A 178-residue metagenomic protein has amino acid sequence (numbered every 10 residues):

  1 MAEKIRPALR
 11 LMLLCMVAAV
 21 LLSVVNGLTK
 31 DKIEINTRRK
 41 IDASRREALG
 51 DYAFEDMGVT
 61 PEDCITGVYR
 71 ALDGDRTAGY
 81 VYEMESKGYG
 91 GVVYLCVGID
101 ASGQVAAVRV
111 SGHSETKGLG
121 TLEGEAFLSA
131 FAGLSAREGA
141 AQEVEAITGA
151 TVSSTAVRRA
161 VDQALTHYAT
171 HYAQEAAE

Functional and structural regions predicted by a protein language model:
A2-E178: Flexible, solvent-exposed loop/hinge segments and secondary-structure transition points
